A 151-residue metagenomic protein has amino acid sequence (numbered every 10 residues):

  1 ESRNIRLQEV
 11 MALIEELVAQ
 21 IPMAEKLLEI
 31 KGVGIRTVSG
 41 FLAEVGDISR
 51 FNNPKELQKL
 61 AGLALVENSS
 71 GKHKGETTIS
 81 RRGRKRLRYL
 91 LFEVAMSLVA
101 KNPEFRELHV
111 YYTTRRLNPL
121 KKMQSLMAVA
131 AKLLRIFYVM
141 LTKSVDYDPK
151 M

Functional and structural regions predicted by a protein language model:
E1-M151: A detector of single, family-specific signature residues that are central to catalytic or substrate-handling motifs
